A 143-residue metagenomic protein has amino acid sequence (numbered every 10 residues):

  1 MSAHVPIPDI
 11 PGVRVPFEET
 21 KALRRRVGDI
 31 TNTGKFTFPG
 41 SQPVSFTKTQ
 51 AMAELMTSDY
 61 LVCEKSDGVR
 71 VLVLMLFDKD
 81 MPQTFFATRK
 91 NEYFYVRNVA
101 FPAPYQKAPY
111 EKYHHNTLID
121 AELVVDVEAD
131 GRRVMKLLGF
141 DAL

Functional and structural regions predicted by a protein language model:
M1-H115, I119-V125: Active-site-proximal "nucleotidyltransferase
V125-L143: Internal, well-ordered alpha/beta segment that forms a basic, Gly-enriched binding/recognition surface
